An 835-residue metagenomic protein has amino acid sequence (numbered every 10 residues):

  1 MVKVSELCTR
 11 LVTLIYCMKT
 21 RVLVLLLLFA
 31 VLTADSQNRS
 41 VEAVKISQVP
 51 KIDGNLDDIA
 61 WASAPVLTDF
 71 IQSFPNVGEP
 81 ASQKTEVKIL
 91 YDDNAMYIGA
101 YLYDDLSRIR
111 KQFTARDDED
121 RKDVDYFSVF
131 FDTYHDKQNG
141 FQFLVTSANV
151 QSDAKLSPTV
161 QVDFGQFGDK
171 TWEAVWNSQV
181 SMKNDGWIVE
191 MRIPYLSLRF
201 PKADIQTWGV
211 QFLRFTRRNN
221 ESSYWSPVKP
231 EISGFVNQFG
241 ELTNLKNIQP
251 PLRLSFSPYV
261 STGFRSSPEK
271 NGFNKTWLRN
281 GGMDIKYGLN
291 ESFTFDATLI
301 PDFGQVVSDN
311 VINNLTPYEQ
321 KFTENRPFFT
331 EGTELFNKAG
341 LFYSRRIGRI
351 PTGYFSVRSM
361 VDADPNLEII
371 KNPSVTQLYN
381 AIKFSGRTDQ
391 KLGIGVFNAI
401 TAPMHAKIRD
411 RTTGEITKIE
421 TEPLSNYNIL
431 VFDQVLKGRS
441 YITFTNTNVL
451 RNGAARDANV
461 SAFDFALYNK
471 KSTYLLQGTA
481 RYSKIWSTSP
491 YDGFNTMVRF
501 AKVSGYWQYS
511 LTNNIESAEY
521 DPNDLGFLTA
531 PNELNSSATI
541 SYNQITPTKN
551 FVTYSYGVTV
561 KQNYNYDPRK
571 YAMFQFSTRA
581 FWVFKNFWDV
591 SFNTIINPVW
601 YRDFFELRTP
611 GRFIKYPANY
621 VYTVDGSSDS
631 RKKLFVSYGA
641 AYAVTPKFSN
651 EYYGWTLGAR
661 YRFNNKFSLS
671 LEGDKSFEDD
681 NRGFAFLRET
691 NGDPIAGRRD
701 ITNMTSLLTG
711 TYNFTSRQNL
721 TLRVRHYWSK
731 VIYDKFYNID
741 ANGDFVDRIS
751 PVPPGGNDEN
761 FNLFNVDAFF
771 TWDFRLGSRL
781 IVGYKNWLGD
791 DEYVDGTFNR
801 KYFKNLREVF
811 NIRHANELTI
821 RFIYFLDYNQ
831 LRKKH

Functional and structural regions predicted by a protein language model:
M1-S40: Bacterial Sec-dependent N-terminal signal peptides
S36-D433, F444, I812-A815: Structural preference for beta-rich elements and adjacent junctions enriched in aromatics
S107-A115, S152-K155, F200-K202, V306-D309 (+8 more regions): A short, polar/proline- and glycine-enriched secondary-structure boundary/capping micro-motif
P227-P250, M404-K471, W588-R631, A640 (+2 more regions): Outer-membrane beta-barrel transmembrane domain signature of Gram-negative proteins, especially the mid-to-C-terminal
P251-L252, G386-L392, D433-Y441, P547-V552 (+1 more regions): Glycine-rich phosphate/diphosphate-binding loops that line cofactor/substrate pockets in enzymes
P258, R279-I285, F293, L299 (+8 more regions): Extended, hydrophobic alpha-helical segments in both membrane/secreted and soluble proteins
G272-F273, T316, N372, I416-P423 (+6 more regions): Alpha-helix capping and helix-loop boundary segments enriched in small/acidic/polar residues
Q377-Y379, S385, A458, K471-H835: Exposed, low-structure sequence patches enriched in small/polar residues
